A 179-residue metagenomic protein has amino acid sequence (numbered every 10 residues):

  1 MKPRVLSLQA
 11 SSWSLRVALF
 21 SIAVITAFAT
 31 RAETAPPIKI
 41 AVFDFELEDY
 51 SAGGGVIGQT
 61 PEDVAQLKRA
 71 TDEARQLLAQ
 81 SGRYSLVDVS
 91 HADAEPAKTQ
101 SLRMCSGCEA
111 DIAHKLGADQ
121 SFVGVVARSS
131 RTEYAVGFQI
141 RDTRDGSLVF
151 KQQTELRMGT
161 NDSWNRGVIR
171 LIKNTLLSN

Functional and structural regions predicted by a protein language model:
M1-W13: N-terminal secretory signal peptides that target proteins for export/translocation
S14-A27: Bacterial N-terminal signal peptides
T30-S81, H91, L177-N179: A structural "domain/chain start" motif
A52-G54, K98-Q100, Y134: Short, well-ordered secondary-structure micro-motifs
L67, T71-R75, E109-A110, N165-I172: Extracytoplasmic/secreted envelope proteins and their assembly/folding machinery, especially bacterial periplasmic
Q80-V123: Short, solvent-exposed, polar/charged sequence segments at loop or secondary-structure edges
Q120-T160: Amphipathic beta-strand/beta-sheet edge segments enriched in Tyr/Trp
